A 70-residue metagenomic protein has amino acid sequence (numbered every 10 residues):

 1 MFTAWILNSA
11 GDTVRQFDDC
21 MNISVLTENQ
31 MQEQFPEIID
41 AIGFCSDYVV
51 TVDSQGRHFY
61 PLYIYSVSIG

Functional and structural regions predicted by a protein language model:
M1, I6-G11, C45, V52-G56: Short, flexible beta-strand-to-coil junctions
F2-E28: N-terminal acidic leader/helix
N8, Q32-P36: Short secondary-structure boundary micro-motifs
N22-E33, S66-G70: Short, surface-exposed linear segments at secondary-structure transitions and domain or protein termini
F35-G70: Short, mixed-charge low-complexity intrinsically disordered segments
